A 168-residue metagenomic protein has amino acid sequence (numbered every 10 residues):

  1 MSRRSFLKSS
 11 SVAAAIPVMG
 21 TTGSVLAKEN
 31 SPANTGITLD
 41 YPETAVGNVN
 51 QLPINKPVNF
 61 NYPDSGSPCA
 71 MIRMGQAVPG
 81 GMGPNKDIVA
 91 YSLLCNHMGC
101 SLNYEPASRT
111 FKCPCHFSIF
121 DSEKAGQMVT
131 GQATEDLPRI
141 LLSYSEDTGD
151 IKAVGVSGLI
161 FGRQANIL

Functional and structural regions predicted by a protein language model:
M1-P17: N-terminal secretory signal peptides and thylakoid transit peptides that target proteins across membranes
P17-V18, K112: A short hydrophobic/aromatic micro-motif that marks alpha-helical segments and, especially, helix-coil
K28-N96, C100-P106, S143-L168: N-terminal pre-ligand scaffold of iron-sulfur
L93-N96, T110-H116, F120-V154: Cys/His-clustered metal-coordination modules, chiefly Zn-binding fingers
